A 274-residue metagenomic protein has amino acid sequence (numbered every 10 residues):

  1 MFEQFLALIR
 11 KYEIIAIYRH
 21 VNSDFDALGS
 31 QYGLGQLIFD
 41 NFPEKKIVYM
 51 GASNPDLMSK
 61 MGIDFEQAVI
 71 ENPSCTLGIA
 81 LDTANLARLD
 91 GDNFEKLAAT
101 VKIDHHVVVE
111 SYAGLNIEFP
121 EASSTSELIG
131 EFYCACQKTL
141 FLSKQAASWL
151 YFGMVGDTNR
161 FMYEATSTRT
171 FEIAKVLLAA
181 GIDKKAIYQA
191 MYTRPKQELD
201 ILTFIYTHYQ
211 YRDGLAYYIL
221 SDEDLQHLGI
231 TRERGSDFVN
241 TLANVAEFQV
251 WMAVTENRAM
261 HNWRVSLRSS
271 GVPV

Functional and structural regions predicted by a protein language model:
F2-V21, A27-K60, N72-C75, T158-P273: Hydrophobic helix-and-loop "lid/oligomerization" segment in the mid-to-C-terminal part of catalytic domains
L34-G35, E95-A98, E118-F119, E172: Glycine-rich, phosphate-binding/catalytic loops in enzymes
Y49, A80, K102, I117-F119 (+2 more regions): Structural signal for conserved beta-strand scaffold positions within catalytic alpha/beta enzyme cores
S59-L115: Active-site cofactor/cluster-binding pocket
E71-N72, N93-E95, V109-E110, L142-K144 (+3 more regions): Solvent-exposed alpha-helices and their adjacent loops that cap or buttress functional pockets in soluble metabolic
I79-D82, D104, G153, I219-S221 (+1 more regions): Short beta-strand segments
H106-I173: Short alpha-helices
